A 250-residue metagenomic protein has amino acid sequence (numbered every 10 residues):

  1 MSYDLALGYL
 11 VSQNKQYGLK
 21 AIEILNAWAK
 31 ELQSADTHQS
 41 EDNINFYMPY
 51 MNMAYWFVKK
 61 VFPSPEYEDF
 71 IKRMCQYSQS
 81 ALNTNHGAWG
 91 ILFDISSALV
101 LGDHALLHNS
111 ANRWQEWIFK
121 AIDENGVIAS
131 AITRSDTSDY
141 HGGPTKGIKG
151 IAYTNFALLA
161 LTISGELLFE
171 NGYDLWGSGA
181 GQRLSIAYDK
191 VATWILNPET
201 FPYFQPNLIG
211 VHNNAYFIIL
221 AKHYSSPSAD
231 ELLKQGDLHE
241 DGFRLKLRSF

Functional and structural regions predicted by a protein language model:
M1-G172: Aromatic-lined, polymer-binding surfaces characteristic of secreted/periplasmic polysaccharide-degrading enzymes
I22, S178-Q182: Short, charged, amphipathic alpha-helical segments
D103, G181, S225-A229: Short, solvent-exposed helix-helix connector turns and helix-capping sites enriched in acidic/polar residues
D123, N197-F201: Intrinsically disordered or highly flexible coil/loop and linker segments, enriched in small and charged/polar residues
I163, L167, N171, I186-K190 (+1 more regions): Terminal, non-catalytic domain-edge segments
G172-S178: Short conserved catalytic/interaction loops centered on acidic-Pro-aromatic/His motifs
Q182-L196: Acidic helix/loop microenvironments that form the catalytic cleft of cell-wall polysaccharide enzymes
